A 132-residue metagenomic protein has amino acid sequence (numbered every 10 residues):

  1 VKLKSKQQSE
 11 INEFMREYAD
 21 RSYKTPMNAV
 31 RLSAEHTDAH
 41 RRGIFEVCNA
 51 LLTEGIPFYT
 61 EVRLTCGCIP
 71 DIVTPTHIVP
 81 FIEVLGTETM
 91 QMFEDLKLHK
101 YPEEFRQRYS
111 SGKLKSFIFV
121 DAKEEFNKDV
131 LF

Functional and structural regions predicted by a protein language model:
V1-N49: Interdomain/boundary linker segments immediately adjacent to catalytic/signaling cores
L3, I11, M15, L32 (+6 more regions): Generic detector of leucine side chains in alpha-helical contexts
S9, E13-R16, T53, Q91 (+1 more regions): Polar/charged alpha-helical tracts
R16-N28, G55, T76, K97-K100 (+1 more regions): Short, flexible coil/linker elements and helix-boundary hinge sites characteristic of intrinsically disordered
K24-H36, F45-M90: Active-site metal-binding core of divalent-cation-utilizing nuclease and nuclease-like domains
V79, V84-F132: Catalytic cores of nucleic-acid endonucleases
